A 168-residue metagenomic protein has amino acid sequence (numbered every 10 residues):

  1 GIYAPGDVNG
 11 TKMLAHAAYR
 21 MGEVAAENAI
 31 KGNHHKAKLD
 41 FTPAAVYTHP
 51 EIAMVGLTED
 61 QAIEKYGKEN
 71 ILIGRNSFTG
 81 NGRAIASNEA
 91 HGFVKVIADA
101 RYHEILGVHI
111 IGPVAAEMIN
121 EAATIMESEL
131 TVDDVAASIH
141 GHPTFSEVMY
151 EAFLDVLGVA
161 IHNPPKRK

Functional and structural regions predicted by a protein language model:
G1-D40, T144: Rossmann-like dinucleotide/flavin-binding elements
I30, H35, T42, Y47-T58 (+1 more regions): Flexible, glycine-rich terminal cap/loop adjacent to redox cofactors in electron-transfer oxidoreductases
